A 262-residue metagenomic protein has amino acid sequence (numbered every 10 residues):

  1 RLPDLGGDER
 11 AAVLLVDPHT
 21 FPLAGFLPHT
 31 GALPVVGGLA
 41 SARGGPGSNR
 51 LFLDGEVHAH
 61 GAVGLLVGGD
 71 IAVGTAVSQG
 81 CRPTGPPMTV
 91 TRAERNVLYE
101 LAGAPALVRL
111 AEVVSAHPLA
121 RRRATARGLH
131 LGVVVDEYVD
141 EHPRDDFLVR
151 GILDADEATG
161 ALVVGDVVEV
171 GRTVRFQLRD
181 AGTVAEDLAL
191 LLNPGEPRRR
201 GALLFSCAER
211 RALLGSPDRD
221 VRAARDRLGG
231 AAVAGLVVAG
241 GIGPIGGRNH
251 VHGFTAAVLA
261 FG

Functional and structural regions predicted by a protein language model:
R1-A231, L236-G262: Small-residue-enriched flexible segments
